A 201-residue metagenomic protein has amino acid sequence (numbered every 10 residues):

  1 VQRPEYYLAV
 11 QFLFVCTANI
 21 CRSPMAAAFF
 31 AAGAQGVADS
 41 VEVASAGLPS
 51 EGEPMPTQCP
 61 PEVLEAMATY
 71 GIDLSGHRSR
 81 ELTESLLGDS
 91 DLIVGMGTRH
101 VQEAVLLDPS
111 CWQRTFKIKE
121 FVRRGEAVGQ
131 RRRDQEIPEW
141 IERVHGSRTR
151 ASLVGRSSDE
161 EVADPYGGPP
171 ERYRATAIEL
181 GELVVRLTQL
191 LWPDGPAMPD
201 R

Functional and structural regions predicted by a protein language model:
Q2-R3, V105-R201: Phosphate-binding/catalytic loops
Q2-S90, T98-C111, Q189-P196: Conserved active-site segments centered on acidic
G52, L86, D91, Y166 (+2 more regions): Solvent-exposed, flexible loop/coil residues
